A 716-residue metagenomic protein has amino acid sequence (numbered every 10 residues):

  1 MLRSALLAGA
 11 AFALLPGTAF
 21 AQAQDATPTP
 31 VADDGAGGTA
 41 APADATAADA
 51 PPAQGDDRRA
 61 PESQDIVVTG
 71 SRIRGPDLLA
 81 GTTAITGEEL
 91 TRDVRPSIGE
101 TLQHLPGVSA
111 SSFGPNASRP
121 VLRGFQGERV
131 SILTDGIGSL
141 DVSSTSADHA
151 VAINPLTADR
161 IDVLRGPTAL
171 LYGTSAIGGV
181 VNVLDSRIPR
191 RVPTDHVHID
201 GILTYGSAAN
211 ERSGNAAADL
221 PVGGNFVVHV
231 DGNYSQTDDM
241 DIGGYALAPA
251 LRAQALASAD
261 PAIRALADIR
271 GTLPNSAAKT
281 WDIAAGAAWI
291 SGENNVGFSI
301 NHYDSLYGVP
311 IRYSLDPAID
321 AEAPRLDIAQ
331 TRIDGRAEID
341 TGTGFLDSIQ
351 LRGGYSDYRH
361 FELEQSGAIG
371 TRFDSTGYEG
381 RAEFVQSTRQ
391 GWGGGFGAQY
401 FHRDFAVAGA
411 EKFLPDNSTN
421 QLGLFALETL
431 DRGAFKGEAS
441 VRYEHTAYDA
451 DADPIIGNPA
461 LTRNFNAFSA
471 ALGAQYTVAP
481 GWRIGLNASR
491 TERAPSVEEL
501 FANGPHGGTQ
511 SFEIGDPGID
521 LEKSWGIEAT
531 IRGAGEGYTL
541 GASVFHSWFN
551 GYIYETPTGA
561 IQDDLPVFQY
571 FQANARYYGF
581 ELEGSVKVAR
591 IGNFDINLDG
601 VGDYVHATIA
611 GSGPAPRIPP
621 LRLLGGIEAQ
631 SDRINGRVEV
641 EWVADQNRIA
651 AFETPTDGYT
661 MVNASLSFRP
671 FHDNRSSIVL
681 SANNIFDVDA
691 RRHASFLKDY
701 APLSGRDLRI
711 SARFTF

Functional and structural regions predicted by a protein language model:
D25-T91, G99, G127: Short, acidic, small-residue-rich periplasmic hinge/interaction motif at the N-terminus of Gram-negative outer-membrane
E89, I98-T101, S118-V121, V130-L133 (+4 more regions): N-terminal periplasmic accessory domains that precede and gate Gram-negative outer-membrane beta-barrel machines
G138-P167: Short acidic/polar hinge/loop motifs at secondary-structure boundaries that mediate gating or recognition
S207-Q236, L247-L306, A329-D340, F384 (+4 more regions): Transmembrane beta-barrel wall of Gram-negative outer-membrane proteins
G243, E492, N550, F668-F716: C-terminal beta-signal and adjacent terminal beta-strands/loops of Gram-negative outer-membrane beta-barrel proteins
P274-T280, E293-I349, Y355-G377, A410-S418 (+1 more regions): Flexible loop and strand-edge segments within Gram-negative outer membrane beta-barrel domains
L315-P317, A321-R336, D340-G342, A460-T477 (+9 more regions): Outer-membrane beta-barrel signature, preferentially recognizing the C-terminal barrel domain of Gram-negative
G394, F435, T539-F549, P566-Q646: Gram-negative outer-membrane beta-barrel transporters
